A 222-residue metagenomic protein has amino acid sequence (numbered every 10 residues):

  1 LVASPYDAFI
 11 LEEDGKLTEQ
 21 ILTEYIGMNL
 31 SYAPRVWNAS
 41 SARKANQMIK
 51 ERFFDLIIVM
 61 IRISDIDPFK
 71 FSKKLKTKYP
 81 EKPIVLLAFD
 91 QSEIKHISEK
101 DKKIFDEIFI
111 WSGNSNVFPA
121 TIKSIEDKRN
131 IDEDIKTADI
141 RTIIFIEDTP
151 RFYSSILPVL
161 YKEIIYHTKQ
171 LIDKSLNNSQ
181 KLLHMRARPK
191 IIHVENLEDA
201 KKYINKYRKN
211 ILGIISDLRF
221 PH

Functional and structural regions predicted by a protein language model:
L1-W37, K73, S98-E107, W111-K190 (+3 more regions): Non-catalytic signal-transmission and effector/linker regions of two-component phosphorelay proteins
I10-K16, Y32-A33, N38-I84, A88-S98 (+3 more regions): Conserved phosphotransfer microenvironments
